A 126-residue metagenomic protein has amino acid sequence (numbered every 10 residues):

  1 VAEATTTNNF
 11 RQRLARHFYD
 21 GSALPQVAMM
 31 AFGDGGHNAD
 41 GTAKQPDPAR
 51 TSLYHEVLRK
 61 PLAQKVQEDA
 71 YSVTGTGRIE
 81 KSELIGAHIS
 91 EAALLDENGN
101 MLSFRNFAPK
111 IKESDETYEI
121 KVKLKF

Functional and structural regions predicted by a protein language model:
V1-I89, E97-F126: Small cysteine-rich, disulfide-bonded extracellular modules of the LU/uPAR three-finger superfamily and closely related
A93: Residue microenvironments linked to proteolytic maturation and disulfide-stabilized extracellular modules
